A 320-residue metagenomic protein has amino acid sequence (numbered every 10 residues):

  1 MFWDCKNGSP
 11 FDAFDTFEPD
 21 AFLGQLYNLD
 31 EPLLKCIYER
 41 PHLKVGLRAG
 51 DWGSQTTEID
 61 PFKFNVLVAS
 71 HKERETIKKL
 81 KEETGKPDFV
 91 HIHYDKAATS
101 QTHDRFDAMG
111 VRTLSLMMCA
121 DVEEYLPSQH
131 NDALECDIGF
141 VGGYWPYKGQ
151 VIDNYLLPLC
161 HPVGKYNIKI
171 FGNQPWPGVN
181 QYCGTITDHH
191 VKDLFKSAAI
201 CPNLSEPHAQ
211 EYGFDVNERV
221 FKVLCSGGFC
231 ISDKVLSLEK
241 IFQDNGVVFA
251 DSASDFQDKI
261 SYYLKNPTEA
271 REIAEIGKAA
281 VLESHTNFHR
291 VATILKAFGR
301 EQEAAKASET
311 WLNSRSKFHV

Functional and structural regions predicted by a protein language model:
M1-F11, F17, Q25-K35, W52 (+3 more regions): Nucleotide-sugar donor-binding catalytic core of glycosyltransferases
Y38: Acidic, polar ligand-binding/catalytic clefts
P41-G46: Short beta-strand/loop segments at the ligand-binding rim of alpha/beta enzyme cores
A49-P61: Conserved N-proximal alpha/beta basic substrate-recognition cap immediately N-terminal to, or forming the N-lobe
Q257-V320: C-terminal amphipathic helix plus adjacent low-complexity, charged tail appended to glycosyltransferase catalytic
